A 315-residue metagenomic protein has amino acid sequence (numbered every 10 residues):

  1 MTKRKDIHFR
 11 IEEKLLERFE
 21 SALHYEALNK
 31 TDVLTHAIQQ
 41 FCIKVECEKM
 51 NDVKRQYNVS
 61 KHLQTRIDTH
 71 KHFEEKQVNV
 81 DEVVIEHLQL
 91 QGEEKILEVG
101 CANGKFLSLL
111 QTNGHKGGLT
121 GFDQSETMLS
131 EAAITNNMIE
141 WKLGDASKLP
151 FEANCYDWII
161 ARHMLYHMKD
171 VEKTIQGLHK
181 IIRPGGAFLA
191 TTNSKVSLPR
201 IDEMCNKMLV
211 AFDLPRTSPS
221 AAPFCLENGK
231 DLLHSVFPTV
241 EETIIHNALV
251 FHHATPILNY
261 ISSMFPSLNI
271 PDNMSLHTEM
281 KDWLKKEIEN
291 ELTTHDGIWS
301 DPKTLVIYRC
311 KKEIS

Functional and structural regions predicted by a protein language model:
M1-E13, E20-H24: Short Lys/Arg-rich basic patches
E26-K49: Short, basic amphipathic alpha-helical segments that act as recognition/interaction helices in nucleic-acid-binding
C47-Q91, K105-L109: Conserved class I S-adenosyl-L-methionine
Q77, N103, A222-S235, T239-S315: Conserved Class I S-adenosyl-L-methionine
K95-K148: Class I SAM-dependent methyltransferase SAM/SAH-binding core
S147-W158: A short acidic, Gly/Pro-enriched loop at the edge of an enzyme's catalytic core that lines a small-molecule cofactor
E172-P184: A short glycine-rich, Lys/Arg-flanked "PGG" loop and its adjoining helix->strand segment in the class I
L189-F212: Conserved class I S-adenosyl-L-methionine
